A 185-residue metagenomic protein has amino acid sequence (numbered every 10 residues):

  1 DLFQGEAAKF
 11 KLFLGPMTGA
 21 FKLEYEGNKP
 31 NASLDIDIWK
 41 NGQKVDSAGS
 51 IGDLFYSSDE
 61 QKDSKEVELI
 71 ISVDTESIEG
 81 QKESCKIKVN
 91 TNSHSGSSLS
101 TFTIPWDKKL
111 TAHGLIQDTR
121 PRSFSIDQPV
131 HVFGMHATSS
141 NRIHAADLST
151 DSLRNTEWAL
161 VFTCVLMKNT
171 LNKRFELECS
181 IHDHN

Functional and structural regions predicted by a protein language model:
D1-D46: Short N-terminal edge-element motif at the start of the domain
K44-L54: Glycine-rich catalytic cores of cysteine/serine-nucleophile enzymes that process amide/ester linkages in cell-envelope
G52-N185: Extracytoplasmic electrostatic interaction patches
